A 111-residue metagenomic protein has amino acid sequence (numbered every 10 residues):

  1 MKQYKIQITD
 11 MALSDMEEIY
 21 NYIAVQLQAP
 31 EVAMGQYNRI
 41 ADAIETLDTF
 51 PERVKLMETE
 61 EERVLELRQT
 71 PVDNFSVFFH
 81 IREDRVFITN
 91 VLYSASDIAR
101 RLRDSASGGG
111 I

Functional and structural regions predicted by a protein language model:
M1, M34-Y37, L65-L67, R82-V86 (+1 more regions): A generic structural signal for ordered secondary structure
M1-R63, G109-I111: Basic, Lys/Arg-enriched alpha-helical interface segments
K5, R39, R53-K55, R68 (+2 more regions): Basic side chains
L27, V72-S76, H80-I111: Enriched for short, Lys/Arg-rich terminal
F50-R85: Basic/aromatic recognition patch in beta-strand/loop cores that engages polyanionic ligands
